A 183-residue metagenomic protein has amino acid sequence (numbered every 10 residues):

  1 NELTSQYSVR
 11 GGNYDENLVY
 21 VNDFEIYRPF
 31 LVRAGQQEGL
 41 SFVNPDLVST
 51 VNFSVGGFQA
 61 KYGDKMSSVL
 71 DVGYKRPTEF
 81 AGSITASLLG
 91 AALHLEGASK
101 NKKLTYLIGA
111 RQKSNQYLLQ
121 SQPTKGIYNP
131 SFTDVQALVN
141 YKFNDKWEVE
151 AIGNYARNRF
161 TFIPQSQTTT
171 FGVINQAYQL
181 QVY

Functional and structural regions predicted by a protein language model:
N1-R28: Extracytoplasmic beta-strand/coil segments of soluble accessory domains associated with Gram-negative outer-membrane
E2, L88-G90, F132, L180-V182: Membrane-spanning beta-strands of outer-membrane beta-barrel proteins
T4, Y14-E16, D46-V48, K65-V69 (+1 more regions): Extracytoplasmic
Y14, I26, L89, K113-N115 (+1 more regions): Structural signature of outer-membrane beta-barrel domains
E25-F53: Short acidic/polar hinge/loop motifs at secondary-structure boundaries that mediate gating or recognition
V32-Q37, F53-S54, K75-T78, L118-P123 (+2 more regions): Extracytoplasmic loops and strand-loop junctions of Gram-negative outer membrane beta-barrel proteins
T50-K61, S67-K75, A81-G126, D134-K142 (+1 more regions): Predominantly transmembrane beta-strands of Gram-negative outer membrane beta-barrel pores used for transport
N115, G126, E148-Y183: Flexible loop and strand-edge segments within Gram-negative outer membrane beta-barrel domains
